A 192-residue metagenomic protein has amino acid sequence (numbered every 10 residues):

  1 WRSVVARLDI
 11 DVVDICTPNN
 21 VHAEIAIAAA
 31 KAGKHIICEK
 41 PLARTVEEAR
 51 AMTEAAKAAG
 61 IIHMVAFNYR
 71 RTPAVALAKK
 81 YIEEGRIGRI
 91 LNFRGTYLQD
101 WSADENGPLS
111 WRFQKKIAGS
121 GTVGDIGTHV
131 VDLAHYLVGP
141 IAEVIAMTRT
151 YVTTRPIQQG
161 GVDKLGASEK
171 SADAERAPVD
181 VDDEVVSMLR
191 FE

Functional and structural regions predicted by a protein language model:
W1-A55: Beta-loop-alpha module in the N-terminal Rossmann-like domain of NAD(P)-dependent dehydrogenases, especially those
R2-V5, I27, T53, K79 (+3 more regions): Non-transmembrane alpha-helical segments in soluble domains of secreted/periplasmic/extracellular proteins
I15, P41, F67, T122-V123: Glycine- and other small-residue-rich loops at beta-strand/loop junctions that grip anionic moieties
V21, P41, M64-R70: Rossmann-like NAD(P)(H) cofactor-binding subdomain of soluble oxidoreductases
A32, A58-A59, E84, P140 (+1 more regions): Structured helix-beta-strand junction loops
A51-N68, I87-G95: Rossmann-fold dehydrogenase core element
Y69-P178: Predominantly a Rossmann-like dinucleotide-binding segment in NAD(P)-dependent oxidoreductases
D182, S187-E192: Active-site beta-strand termini and strand-to-loop segments that position acidic
